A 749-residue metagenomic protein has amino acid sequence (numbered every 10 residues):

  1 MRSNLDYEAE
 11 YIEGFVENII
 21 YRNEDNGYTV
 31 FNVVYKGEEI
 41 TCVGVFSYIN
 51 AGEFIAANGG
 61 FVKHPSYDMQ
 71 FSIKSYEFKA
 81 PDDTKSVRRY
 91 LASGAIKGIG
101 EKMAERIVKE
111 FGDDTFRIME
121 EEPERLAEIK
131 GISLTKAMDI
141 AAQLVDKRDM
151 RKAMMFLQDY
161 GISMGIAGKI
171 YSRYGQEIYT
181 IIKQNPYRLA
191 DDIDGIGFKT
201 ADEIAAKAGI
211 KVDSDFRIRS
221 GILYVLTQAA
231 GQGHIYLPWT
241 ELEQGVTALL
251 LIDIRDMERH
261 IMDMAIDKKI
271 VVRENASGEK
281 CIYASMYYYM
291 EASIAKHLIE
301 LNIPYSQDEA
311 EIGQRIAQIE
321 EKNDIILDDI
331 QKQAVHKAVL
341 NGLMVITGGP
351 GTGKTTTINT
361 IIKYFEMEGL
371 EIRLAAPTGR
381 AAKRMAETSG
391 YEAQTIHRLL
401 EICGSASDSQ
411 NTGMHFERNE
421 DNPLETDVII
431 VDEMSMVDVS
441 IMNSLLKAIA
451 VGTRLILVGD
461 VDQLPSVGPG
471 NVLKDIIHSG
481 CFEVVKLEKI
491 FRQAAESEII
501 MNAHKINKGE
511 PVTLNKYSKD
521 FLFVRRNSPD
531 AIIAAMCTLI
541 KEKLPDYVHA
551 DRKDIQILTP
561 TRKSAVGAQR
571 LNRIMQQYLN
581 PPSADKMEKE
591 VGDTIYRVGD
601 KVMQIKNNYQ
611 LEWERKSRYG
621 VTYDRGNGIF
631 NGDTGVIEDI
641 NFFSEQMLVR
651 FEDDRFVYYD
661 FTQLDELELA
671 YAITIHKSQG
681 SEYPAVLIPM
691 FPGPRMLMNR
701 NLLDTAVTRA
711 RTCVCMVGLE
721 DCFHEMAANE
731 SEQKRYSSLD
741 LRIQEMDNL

Functional and structural regions predicted by a protein language model:
M1-Q314: Accessory, non-ATPase domains that flank or precede helicase/AAA+ motor cores in DNA-metabolism machines
I19, A57, Q604, I637-I640 (+1 more regions): A generic structural signal for residues embedded in beta-strands
G52-F54, G599, G632: Loop/turn positions that initiate beta-strands
Q314-G342: Conserved pre-motif I regulatory segment
K332-V335, L340-Y517: ASCE P-loop NTPase helicase motor core
V461-N627, M746: Conserved helicase motor core of P-loop NTPases
D624-N627, N631-L749: C-terminal accessory regions
